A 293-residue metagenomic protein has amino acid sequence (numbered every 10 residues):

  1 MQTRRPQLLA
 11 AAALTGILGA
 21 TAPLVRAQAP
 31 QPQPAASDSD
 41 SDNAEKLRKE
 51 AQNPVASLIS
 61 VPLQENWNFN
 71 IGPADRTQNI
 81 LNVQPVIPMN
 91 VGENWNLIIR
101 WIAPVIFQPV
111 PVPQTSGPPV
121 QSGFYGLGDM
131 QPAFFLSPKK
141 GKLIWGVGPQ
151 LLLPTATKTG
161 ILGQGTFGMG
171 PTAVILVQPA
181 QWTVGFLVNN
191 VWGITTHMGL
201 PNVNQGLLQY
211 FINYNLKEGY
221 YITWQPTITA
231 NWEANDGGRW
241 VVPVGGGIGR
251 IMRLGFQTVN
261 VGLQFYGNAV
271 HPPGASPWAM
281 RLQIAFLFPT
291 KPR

Functional and structural regions predicted by a protein language model:
M1-N43, P292-R293: Cleavable N-terminal export/targeting peptides
A29-R293: Transmembrane beta-barrel domains of Gram-negative outer membranes and organellar outer membranes
